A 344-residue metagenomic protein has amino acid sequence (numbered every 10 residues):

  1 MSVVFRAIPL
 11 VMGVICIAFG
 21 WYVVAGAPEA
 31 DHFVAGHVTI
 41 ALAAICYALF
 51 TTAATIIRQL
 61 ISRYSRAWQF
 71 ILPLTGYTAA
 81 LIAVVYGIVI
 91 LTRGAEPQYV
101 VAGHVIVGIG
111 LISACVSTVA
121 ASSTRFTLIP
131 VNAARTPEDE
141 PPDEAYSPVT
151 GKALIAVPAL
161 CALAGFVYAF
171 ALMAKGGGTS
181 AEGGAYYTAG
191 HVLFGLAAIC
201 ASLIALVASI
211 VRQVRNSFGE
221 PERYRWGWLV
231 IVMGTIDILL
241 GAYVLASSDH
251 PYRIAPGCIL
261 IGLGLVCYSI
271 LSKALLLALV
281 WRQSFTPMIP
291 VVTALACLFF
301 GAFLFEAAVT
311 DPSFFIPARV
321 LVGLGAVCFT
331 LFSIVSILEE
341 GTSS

Functional and structural regions predicted by a protein language model:
S2-A25, A35-Q59, Q69-T92, V100-T127 (+6 more regions): Alpha-helical transmembrane segments and immediately adjacent membrane-interfacial amphipathic helices
E29-A30, E96-P97, G178-S180, H250-P251 (+1 more regions): Charged, low-complexity interaction regions
R63-A67, R215-R223, V280-W281: Short juxtamembrane and helix-loop transition motifs at transmembrane-helix boundaries in membrane proteins
I129-S147, F218: Membrane-interfacial, low-structure loops and terminal tails that flank and connect transmembrane helices in multi-pass
